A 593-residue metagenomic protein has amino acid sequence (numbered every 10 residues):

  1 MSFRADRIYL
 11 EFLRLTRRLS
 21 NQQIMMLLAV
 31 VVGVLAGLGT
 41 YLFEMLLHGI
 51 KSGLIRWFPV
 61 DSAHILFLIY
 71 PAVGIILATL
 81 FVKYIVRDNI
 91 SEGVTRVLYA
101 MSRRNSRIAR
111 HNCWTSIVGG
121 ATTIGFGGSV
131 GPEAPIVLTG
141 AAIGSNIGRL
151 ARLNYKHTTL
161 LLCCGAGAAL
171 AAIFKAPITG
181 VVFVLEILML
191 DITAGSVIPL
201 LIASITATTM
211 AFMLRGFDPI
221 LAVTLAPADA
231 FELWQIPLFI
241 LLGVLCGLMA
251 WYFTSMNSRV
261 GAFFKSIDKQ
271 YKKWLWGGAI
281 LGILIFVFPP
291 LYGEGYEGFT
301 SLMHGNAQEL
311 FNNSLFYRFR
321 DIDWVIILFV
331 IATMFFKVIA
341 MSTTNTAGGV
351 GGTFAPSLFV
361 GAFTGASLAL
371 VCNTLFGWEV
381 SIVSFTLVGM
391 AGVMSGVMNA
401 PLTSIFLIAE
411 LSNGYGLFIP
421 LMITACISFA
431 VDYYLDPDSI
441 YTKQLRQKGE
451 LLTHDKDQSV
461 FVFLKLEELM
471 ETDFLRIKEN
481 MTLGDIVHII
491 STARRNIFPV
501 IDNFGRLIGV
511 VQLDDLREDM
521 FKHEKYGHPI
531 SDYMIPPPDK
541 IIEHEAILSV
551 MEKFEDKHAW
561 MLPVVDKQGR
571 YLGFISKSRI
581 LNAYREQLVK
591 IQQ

Functional and structural regions predicted by a protein language model:
M1-E468, T472-D473, I477-F498, D502-I508 (+3 more regions): Alpha-helical transmembrane segments and immediately membrane-proximal extracytoplasmic
A142, Q512-D515, S576-R579: Ca2+-coordinating acidic residues in Ca2+-binding motifs
D473-I477, D532, P537-K540: Structural signal for short hydrophobic segments within the conserved structured cores of catalytic domains across
I477-R494, V500-I501, M520-H523, K540-W560 (+3 more regions): The conserved cystathionine-beta-synthase
L507-V510, Y571-F574: Glycine-rich acetyl-CoA-binding "A-motif" of GNAT/NAT acetyltransferases
Y526-S531: PAS and related sensory helical modules
